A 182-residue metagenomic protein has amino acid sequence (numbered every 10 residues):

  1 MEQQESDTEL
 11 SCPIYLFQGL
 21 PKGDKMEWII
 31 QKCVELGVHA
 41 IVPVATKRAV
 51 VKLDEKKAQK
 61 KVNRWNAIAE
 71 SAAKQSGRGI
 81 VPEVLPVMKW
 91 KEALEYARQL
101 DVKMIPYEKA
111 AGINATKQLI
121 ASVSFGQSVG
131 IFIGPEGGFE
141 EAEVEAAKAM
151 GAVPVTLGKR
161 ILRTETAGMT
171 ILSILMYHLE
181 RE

Functional and structural regions predicted by a protein language model:
M1-M104: RNA substrate-binding interface of SAM-dependent RNA methyltransferases
L20, Y107, P135, E165-T166: Conserved residues at beta->alpha junctions
P21, R48, A110, E136 (+1 more regions): Short, glycine/serine-rich, charged loops/turns that create anion-binding and catalytic segments at active sites
K25, K89, G138, T166-A167: Residue-level recognition of oxygen-bearing side chains
Q31, K56-A58, Q118-A121, E145-A147 (+1 more regions): Short, glycine/charged-enriched secondary-structure capping and boundary segments
K89-L94, A111-I113, L162: A short acidic, often aromatic-flanked loop/helix-cap motif at beta-alpha or helix-coil junctions that lines enzyme
L100-G138, A142-E143, A152-V155: Active-site/ligand-binding-proximal alpha/beta "capping" segment
E140-E182: Structured adenosyl-cofactor binding patch, chiefly the S-adenosyl-L-methionine
